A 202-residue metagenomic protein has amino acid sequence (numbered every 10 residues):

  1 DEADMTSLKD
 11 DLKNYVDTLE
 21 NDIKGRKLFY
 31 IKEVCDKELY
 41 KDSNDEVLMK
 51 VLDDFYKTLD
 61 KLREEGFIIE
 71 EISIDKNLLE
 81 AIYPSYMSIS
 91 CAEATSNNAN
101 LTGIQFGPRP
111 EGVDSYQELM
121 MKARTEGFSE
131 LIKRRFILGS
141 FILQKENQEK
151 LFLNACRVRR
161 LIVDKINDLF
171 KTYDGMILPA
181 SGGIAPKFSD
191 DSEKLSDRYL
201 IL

Functional and structural regions predicted by a protein language model:
D1-L52, Q117-K122: A short helix-breaking turn/cap at a secondary-structure junction
D4-L12, R26, K32, I72-M87 (+1 more regions): Flexible, acidic loop-helix segments that line cofactor/substrate-binding pockets
C35, V51-K61, E65-S73, E80-Y83 (+3 more regions): Glycine-rich, small-residue loops and helix-cap segments that act as flexible hinges at active-site edges
